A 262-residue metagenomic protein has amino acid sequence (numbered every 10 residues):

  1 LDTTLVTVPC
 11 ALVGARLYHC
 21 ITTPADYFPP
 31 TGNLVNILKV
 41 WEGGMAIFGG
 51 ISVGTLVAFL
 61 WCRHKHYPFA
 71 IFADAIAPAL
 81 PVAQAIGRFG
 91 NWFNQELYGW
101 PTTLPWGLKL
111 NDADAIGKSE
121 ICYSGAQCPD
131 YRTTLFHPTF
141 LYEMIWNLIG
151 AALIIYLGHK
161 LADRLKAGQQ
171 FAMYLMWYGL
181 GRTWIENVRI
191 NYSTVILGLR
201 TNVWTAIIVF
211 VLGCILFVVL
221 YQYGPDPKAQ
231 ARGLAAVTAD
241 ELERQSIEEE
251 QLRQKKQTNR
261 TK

Functional and structural regions predicted by a protein language model:
L1-K262: A feature for loop-to-transmembrane-helix boundaries and adjacent hydrophobic helices in multi-pass integral membrane
